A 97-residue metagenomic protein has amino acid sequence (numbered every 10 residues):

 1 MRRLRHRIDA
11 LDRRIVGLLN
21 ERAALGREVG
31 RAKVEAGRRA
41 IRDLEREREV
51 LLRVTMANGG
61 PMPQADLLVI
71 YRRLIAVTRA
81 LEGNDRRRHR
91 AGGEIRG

Functional and structural regions predicted by a protein language model:
M1-G97: Domain-level signature for soluble enzymes in the chorismate/prephenate branch of the shikimate pathway
